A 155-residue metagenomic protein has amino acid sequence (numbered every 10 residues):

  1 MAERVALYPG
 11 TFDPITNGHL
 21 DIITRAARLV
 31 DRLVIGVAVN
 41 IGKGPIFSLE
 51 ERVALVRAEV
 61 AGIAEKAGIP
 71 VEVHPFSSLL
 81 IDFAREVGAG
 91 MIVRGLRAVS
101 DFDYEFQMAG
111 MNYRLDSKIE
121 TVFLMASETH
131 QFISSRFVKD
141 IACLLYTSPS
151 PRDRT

Functional and structural regions predicted by a protein language model:
A6-N17: Short, glycine-rich nucleotide/cofactor-binding loops
Y8, I35-V37, F123: Structural beta-sheet core signal
T16, V56, L145: Residue-level signal for inorganic ion chemistry
L20-S77: Short, surface-exposed acidic-centric catalytic microdomains
E50-R52, Y104-G110: Charged helix-capping and loop-helix junction motifs
E59-D103: Active-site beta-strand->loop->alpha-helix modules in alpha/beta enzyme cores, enriched in Gly/His/Asp(Glu)
S117-F132: Short, flexible loop segments at boundaries between secondary-structure elements
Y146-T155: Single conserved hydrophobic/aromatic residue that forms the stacking wall/gate of nucleotide- or nucleobase-binding
